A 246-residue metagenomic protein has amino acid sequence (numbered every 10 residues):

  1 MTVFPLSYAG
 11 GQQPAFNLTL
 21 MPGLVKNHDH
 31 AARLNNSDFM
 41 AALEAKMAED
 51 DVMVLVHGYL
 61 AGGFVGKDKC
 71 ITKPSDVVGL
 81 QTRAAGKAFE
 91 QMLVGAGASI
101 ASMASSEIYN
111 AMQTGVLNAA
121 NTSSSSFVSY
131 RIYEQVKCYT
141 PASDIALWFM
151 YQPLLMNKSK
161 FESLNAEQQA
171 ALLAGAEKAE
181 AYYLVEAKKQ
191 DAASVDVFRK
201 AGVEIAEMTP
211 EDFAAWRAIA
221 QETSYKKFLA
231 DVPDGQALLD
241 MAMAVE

Functional and structural regions predicted by a protein language model:
M1-H30, D38-E246: N-terminal secretory/targeting leader peptides
R33: Short beta-strand-centered segments that line the small-molecule binding cleft or hinge of alpha/beta clamshell
